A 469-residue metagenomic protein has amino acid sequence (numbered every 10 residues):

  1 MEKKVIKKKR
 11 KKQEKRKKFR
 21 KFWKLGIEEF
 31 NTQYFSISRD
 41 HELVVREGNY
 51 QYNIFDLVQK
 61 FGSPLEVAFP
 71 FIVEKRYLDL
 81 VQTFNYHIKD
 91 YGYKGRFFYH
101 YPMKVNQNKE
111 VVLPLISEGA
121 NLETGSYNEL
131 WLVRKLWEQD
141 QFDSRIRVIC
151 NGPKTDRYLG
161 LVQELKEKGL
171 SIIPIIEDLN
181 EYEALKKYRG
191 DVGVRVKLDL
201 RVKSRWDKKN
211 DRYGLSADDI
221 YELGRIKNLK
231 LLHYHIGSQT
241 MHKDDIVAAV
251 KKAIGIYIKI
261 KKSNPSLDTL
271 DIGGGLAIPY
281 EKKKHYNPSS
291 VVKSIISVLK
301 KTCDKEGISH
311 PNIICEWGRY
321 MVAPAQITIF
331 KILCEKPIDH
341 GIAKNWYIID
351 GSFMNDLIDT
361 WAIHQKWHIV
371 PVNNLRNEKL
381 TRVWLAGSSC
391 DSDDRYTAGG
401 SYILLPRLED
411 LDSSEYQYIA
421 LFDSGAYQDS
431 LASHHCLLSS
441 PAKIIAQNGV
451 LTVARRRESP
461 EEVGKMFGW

Functional and structural regions predicted by a protein language model:
E2-D156, G400-F422, A426-D429, H434-C436 (+2 more regions): N-terminal capping/small domains of soluble enzymes
V67-P70, G237, M241, Y280-K283: Glycine-rich, proline-tolerant flexible connector loops at the mouths of alpha/beta enzymes
I72, N106, E129, T155 (+12 more regions): Short, glycine-/Ser/Thr-/acidic-enriched flexible segments
G92-T269, L276-I278, V298: Active-site-proximal beta-alpha core segment in soluble small-molecule metabolic enzymes
V202, D268-K283, I314-Q326, D356: Flexible glycine/acidic-rich beta-alpha junction loops that bind and position SAM and/or redox cofactors in anaerobic
H242-A248, P279-V291, V322-C334, G400 (+1 more regions): Short glycine/threonine-rich loop-to-helix capping motif typified by GTGT followed within a few residues by an Asp-Pro
A253, V291-C303: Alpha-helix-loop-beta-strand connector modules within alpha/beta enzyme cores
D304, I308-W469: Charged (often Lys/Glu-rich) extended helix/loop segments that serve as interaction or gating elements
